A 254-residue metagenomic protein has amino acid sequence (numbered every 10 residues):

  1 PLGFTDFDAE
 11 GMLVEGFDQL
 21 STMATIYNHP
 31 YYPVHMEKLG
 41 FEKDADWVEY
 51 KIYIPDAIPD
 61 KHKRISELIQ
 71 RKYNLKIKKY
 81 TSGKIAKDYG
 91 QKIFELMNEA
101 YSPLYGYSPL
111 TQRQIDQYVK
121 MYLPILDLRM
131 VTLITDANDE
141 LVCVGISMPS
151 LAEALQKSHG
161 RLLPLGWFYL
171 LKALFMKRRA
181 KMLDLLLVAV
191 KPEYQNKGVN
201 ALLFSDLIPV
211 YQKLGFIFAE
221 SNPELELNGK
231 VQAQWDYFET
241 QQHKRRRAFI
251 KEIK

Functional and structural regions predicted by a protein language model:
P1-G3, L20-M23, M182-L183, Y211-L225: Conserved GNAT acetyl-CoA-binding A-motif
P1-K78, R247-I253: Acyl-donor-binding surface of acyltransferase catalytic domains
P1-T25, I125, T135-S158, M176-A180 (+2 more regions): Conserved donor-binding loop and adjoining core beta-sheet/short helix segment in diverse acyl/aminoacyl transferases
T5-D8, A57, A86, Q117 (+4 more regions): Flexible loop/turn segments at secondary-structure boundaries
M36, Y211, Q234-W235: Conserved active-site tyrosine of GNAT-family acetyltransferases
K79-V190, S205: A conserved beta-strand-loop-helix scaffold within acyl/acetyltransferase catalytic domains
V131-T135, V142-G145, E153-S158, K181-L183 (+4 more regions): Extended hydrophobic-aromatic, low-complexity segments
M182, L186-V190, Q195-P209, Y237: Conserved acetyl-CoA-binding loop-helix of GNAT-fold acetyltransferases
